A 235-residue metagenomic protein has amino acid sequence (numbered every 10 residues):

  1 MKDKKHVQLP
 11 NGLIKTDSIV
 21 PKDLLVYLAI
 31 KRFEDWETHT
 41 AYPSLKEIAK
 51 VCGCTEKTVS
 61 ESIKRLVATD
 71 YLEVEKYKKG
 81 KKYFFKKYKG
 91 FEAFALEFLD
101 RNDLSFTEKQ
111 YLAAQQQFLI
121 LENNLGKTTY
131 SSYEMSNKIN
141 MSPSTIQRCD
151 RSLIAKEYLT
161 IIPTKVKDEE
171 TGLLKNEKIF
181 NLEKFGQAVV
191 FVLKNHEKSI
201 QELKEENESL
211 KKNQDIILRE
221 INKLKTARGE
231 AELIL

Functional and structural regions predicted by a protein language model:
M1-L235: Electropositive, intrinsically flexible nucleic-acid-contacting patches
